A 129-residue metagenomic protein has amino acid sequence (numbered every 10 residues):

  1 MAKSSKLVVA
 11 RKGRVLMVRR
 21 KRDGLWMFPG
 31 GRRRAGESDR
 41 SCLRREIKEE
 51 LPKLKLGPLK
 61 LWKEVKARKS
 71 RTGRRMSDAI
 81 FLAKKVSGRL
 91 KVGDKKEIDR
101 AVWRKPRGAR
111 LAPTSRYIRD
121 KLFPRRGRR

Functional and structural regions predicted by a protein language model:
M1-V15, A35: Conserved N-terminal beta-strand and adjoining loop/helix that marks the start of the Nudix/MutT-like hydrolase domain
K3-S4, G13, V65-L90, V102-W103 (+1 more regions): Active-site-adjacent beta-strand/loop module that shapes the phosphate/pyrophosphate-binding cleft
R14-K53: Conserved Nudix-box catalytic region and its N-terminal flanking loop in Nudix hydrolases and closely related
G24-W26, K95-R129: Nudix hydrolase/Nudix homology domain
R33, V65, K85-V86, I98 (+1 more regions): Hydrophobic pocket-lining residues within nucleotide cofactor-binding pockets
L54-E64: A short coil-to-beta-strand element that immediately follows conserved catalytic motifs
